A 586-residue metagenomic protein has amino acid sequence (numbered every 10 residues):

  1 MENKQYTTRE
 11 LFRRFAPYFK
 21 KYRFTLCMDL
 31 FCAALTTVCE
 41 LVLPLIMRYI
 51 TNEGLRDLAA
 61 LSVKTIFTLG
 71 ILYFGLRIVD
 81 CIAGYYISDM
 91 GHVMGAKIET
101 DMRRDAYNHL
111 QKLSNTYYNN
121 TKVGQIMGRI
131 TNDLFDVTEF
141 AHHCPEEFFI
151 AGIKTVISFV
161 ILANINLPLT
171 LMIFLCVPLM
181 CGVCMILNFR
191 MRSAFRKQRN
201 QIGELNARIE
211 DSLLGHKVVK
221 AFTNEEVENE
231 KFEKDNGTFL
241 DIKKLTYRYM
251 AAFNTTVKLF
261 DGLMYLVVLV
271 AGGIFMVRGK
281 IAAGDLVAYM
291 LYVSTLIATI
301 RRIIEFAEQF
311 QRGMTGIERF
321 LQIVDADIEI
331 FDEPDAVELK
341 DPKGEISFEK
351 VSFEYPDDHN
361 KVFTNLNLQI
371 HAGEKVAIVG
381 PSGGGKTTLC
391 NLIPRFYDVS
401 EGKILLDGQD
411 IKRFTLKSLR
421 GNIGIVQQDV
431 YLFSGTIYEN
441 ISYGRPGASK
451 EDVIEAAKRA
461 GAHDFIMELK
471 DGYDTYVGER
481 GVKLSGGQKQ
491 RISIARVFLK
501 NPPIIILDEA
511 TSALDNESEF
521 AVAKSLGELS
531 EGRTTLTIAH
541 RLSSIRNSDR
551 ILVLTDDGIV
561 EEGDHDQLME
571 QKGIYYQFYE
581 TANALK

Functional and structural regions predicted by a protein language model:
E2-Q5, A96, R104-G128, N132-L134 (+5 more regions): Short intracellular "coupling" helices and adjacent cytoplasmic loop segments at the cytosolic face of multi-pass
L11, F19, I87, G91-G95 (+3 more regions): Juxtamembrane loop-to-helix connectors within ABC transporter transmembrane domains
F24, N115-T116, N132-A141, P145 (+10 more regions): An intracellular "coupling" helix at the cytosolic face of ABC transporter transmembrane type-1 domains
L26-Y86, A163-P168, G279-A283: Transmembrane helix-loop-helix hairpins at lipid-water interfaces of multipass membrane proteins, especially the type-1
F31, L35, C39, L43 (+3 more regions): Hydrophobic alpha-helical transmembrane segments of ABC transporter permease domains
F31-C32, L76-G95, E146-I153, F174-Q198 (+6 more regions): Alpha-helical transmembrane segments of multi-pass membrane proteins
R56-T68, I161-L175, L245, Y249-E318 (+1 more regions): Helix-loop-helix
D332, L339-K586: ABC-type nucleotide-binding domain
